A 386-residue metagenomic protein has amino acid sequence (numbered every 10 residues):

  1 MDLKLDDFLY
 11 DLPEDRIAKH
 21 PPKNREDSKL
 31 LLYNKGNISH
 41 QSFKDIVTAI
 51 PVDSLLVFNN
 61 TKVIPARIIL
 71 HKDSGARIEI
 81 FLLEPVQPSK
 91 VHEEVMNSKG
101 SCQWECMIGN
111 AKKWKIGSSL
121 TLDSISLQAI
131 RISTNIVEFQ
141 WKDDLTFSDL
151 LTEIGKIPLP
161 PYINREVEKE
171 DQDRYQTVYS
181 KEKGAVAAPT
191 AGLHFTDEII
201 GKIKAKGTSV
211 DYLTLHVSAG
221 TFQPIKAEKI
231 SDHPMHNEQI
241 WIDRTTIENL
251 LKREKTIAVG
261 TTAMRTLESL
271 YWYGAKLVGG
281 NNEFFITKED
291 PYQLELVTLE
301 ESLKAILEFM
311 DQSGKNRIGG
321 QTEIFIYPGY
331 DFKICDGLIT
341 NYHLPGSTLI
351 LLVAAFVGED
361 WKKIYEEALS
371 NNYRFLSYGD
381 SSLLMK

Functional and structural regions predicted by a protein language model:
M1-K386: Surface-exposed, charge/polar-rich loops and edge strands
